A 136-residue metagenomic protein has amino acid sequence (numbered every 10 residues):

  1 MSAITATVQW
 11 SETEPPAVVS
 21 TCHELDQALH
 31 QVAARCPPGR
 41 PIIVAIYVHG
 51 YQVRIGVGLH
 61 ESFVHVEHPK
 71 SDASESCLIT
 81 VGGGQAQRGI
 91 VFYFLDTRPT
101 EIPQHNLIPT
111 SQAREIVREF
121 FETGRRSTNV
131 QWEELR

Functional and structural regions predicted by a protein language model:
M1-C36, E67-R136: Acidic, proline/glycine-rich low-complexity IDRs
A33-E75: Amphipathic, interaction-prone secondary-structure segments
